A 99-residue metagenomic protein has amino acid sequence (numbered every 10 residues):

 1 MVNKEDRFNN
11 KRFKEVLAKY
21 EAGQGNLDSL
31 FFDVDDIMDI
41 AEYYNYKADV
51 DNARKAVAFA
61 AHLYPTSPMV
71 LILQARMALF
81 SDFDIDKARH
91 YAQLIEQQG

Functional and structural regions predicted by a protein language model:
V2-K11, E21-V34, Q93: TPR-adjacent "capping" and linker segments in tetratricopeptide-repeat scaffold/adaptor proteins
F32, N45, L79-F80, E96: Hydrophobic/aromatic side-chain positions at a characteristic register within alpha-helices of tetratricopeptide repeats
D39-I40, Q74: Structural register within alpha-helical repeat arrays
E42-Y43, K47, A60, M77-A78: Residue-level signature for tetratricopeptide repeat
A48-R54, F80-A92: Structural signature of tandem alpha-helical TPR/SEL1-like repeats, specifically the intra-repeat loop/turn
A60, L94-I95: Canonical positions in the second alpha-helix
P65, Q97-G99: Short coil turns that delineate tetratricopeptide repeat
